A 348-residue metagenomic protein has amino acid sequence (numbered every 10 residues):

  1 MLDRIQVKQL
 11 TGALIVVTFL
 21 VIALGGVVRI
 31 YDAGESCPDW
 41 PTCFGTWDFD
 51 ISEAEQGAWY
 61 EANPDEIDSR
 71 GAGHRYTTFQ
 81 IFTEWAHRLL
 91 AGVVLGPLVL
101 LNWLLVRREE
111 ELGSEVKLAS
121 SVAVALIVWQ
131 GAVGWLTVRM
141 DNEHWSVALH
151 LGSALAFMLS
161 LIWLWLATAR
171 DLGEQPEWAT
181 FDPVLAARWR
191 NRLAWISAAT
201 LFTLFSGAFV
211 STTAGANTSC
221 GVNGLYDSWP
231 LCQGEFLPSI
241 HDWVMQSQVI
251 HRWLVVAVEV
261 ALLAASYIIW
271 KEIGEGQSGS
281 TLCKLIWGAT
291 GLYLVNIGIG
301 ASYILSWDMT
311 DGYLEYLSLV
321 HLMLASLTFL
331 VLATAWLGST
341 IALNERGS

Functional and structural regions predicted by a protein language model:
M1-S348: Polytopic transmembrane helical bundles with strong interfacial aromatic enrichment
